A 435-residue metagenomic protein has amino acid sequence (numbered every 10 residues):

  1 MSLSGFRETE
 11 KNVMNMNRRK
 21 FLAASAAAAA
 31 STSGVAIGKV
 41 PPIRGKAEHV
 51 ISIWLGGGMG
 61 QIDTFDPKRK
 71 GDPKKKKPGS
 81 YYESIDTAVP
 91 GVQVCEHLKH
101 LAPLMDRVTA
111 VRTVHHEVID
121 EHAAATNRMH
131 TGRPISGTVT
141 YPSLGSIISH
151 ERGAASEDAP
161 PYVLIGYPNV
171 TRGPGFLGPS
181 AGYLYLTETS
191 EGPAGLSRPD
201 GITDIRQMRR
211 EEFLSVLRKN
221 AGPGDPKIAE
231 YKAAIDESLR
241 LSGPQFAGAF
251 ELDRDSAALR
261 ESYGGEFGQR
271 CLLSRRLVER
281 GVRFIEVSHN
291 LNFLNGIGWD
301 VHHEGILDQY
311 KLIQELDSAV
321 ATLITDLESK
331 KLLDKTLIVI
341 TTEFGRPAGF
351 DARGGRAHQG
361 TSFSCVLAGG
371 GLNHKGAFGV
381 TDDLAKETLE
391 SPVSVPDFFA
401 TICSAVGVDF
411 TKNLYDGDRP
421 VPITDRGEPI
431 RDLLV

Functional and structural regions predicted by a protein language model:
S2-V435: Ligand-binding pockets and gating/stacking loops
